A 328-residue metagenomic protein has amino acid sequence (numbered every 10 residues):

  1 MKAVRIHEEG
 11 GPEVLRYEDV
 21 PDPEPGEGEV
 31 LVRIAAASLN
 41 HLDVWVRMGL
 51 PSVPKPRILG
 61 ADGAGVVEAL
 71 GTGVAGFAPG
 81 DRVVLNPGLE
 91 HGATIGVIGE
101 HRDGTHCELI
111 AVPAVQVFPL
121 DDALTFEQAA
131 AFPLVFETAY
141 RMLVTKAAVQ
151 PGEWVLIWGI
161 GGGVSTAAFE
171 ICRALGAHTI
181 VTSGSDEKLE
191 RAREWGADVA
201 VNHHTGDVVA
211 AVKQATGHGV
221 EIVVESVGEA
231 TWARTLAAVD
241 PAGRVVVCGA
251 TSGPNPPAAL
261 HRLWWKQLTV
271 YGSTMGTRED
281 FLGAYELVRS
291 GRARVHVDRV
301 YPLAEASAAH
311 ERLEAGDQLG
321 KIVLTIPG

Functional and structural regions predicted by a protein language model:
M1, R292-H296, S307-G328: C-terminal capping/lid region of NAD(P)-dependent oxidoreductase domains
P21-S38, R47-E90, D121-L124: Glycine-rich beta-strand-centered segment in the early N-terminal region that forms part of a ligand/cofactor-binding
D62-V66, D81-R82, L109, W154 (+2 more regions): Residue-level marker of beta-strand positions
R82, E127-G206, A210: Mid-domain Rossmann-like dinucleotide-binding core that forms the NAD(H)/NADP(H) cofactor-binding site
N86-G159: NAD(P)H dinucleotide-binding glycine-rich loop of Rossmann-like/cofactor-binding domains, especially the beta1-alpha1
L175, S183-D186, V227-H296, T325-G328: Glycine-rich phosphate-binding loop and adjacent beta-alpha segment of Rossmann(oid) nucleotide-cofactor-binding
A215-I222, L319: A glycine-rich helix->loop->beta "capping" turn within Rossmann-like NAD(P)(H)-dependent oxidoreductase domains
